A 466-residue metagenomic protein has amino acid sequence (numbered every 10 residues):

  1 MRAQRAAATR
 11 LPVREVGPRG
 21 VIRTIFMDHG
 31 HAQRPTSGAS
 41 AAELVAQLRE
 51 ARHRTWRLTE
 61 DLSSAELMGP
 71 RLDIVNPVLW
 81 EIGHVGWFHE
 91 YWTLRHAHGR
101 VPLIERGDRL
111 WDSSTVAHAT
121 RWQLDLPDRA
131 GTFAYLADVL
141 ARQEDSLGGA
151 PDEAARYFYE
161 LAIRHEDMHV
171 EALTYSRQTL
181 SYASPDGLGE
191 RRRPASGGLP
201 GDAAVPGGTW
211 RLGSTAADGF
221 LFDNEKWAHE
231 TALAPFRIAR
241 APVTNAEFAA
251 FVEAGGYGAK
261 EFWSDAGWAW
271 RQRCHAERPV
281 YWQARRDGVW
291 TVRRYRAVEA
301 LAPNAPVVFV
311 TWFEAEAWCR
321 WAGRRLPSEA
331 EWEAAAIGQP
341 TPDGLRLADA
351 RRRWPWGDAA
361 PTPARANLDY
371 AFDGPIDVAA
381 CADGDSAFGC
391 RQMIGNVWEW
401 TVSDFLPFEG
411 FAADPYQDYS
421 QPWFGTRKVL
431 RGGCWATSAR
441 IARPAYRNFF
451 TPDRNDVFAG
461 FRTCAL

Functional and structural regions predicted by a protein language model:
G17-G20: Residue-identity detector for glycine
R23-N76, W80-W87, Y91-R142, R156 (+8 more regions): Disulfide-stabilized, aromatic/cysteine-rich ligand-recognition loop
L62, S146-A150: Secondary-structure edge/capping motif, primarily at the C-terminal ends of alpha-helices and the immediately following
A150-R156: A conserved hydrophobic secondary-structure block that centers on an alpha-helix together with its immediately flanking
A162, E166-M168, A172, S176-R193 (+3 more regions): Functional-site microenvironments in short loops/helix caps that host divalent-cation chemistry
